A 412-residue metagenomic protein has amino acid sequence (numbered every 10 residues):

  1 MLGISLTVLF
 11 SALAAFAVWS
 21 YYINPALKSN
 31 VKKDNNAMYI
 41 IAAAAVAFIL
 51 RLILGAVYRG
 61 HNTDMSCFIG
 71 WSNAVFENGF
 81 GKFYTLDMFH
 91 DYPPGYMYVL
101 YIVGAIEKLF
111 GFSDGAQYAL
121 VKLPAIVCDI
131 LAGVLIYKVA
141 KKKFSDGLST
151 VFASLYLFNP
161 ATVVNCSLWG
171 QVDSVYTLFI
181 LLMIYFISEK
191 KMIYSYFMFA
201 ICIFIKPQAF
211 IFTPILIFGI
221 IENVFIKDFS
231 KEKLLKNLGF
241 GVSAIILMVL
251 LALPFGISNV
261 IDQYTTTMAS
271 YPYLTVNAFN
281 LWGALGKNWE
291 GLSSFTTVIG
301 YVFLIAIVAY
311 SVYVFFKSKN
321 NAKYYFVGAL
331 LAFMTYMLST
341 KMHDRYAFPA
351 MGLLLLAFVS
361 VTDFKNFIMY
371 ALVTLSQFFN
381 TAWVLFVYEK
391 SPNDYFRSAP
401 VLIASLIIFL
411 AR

Functional and structural regions predicted by a protein language model:
M1-A12, V18, Y39, V46 (+4 more regions): Transmembrane helical bundles and short interhelical boundary loops of multi-pass, membrane-embedded
V18-Y22, A119-K143, I305-F315: Transmembrane-helix motifs of polytopic, lipid-linked glycan transferases
K28-V31, N35, F110, T266-M337: Aromatic/glycine/proline-enriched transmembrane-helix motif characteristic of membrane-embedded glycan-assembly enzymes
A43-V46, F229-P254, L372-S376: Hydrophobic alpha-helical membrane-interfacial segments at the cytosolic entry of transmembrane helices
A47, F152-F158, F199, I203: Short helix- or helix-capping micro-motifs that position conserved polar/aromatic residues at function-defining sites
D64-D91, G95, V103-G111, I257-Q263: Extracytosolic helix-loop segments that constitute the early lumenal/periplasmic catalytic or substrate-binding loops
L135-K138, V175-M192, L353-L354: Specific aromatic-rich, kink-prone transmembrane helix
F212-I245, P349: Perimembrane helix-loop-helix junctions
